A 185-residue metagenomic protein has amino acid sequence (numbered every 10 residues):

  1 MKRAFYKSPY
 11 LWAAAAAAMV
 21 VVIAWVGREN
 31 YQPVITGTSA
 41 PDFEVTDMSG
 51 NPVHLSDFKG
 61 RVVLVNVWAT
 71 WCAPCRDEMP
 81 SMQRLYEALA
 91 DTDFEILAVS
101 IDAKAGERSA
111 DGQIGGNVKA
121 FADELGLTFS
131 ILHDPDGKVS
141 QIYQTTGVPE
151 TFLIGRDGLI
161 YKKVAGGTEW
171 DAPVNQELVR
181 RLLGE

Functional and structural regions predicted by a protein language model:
M1-T46, E185: N-terminal targeting signals for export/organelle localization
D42-V63, Y86-L89: A short beta-strand-turn-helix
L64-N66, A98-S100, L153: Hydrophobic beta-strand core positions in alpha/beta domains
V67-R84: Conserved redox-active cysteine motifs that mediate thiol-disulfide chemistry, especially di-cysteine Cys-X(1-2)-Cys
S100-D102, V164: Residue-level recognition of beta-strand->loop/alpha-helix junctions
A110-D157: Short, internal strand/loop/helix patches that form the active-site neighborhood or redox-interaction surface
L153-E185: Thiol-/selenol-based redox modules, centered on thioredoxin-like and closely related oxidoreductase domains
